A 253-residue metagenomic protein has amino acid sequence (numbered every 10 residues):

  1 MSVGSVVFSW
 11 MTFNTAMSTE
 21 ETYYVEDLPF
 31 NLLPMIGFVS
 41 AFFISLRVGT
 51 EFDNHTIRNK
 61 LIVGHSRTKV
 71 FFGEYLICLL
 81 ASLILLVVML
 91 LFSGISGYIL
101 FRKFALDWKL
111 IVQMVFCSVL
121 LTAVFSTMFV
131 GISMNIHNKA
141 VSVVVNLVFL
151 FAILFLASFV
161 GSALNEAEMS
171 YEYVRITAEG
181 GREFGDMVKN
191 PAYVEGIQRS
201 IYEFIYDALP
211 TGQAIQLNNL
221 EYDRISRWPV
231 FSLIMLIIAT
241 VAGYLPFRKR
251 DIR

Functional and structural regions predicted by a protein language model:
M1, S200, D207-R253: Alpha-helical transmembrane segments of multi-pass membrane transporters/translocases
S2-R47, F72-N146, L154, G161-N165 (+2 more regions): Secretory targeting signals
I44-V63, R67-T68: Transmembrane helix boundary and interhelical loop/hinge segments in multi-pass membrane proteins
E51, G64, N135-I136, K249: Helix-loop interface residues and adjacent transmembrane-helix termini in multi-pass membrane transporters, primarily
H55, G73-E74, L245, R250: Structural detector for helix-capping/boundary residues
T56, K69, S142-V143, V241: Hydrophobic positions within alpha-helical membrane elements
